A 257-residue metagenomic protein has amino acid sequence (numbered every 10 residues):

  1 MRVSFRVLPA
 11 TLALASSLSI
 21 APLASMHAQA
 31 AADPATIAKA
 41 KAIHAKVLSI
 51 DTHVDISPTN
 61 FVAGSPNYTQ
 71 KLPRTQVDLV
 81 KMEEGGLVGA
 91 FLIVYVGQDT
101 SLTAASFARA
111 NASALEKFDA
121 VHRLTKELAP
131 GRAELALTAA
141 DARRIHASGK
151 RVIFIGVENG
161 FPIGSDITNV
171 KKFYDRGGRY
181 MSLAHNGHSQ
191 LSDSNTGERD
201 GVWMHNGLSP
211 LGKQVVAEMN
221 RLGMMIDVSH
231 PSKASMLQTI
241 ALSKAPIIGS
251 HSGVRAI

Functional and structural regions predicted by a protein language model:
M1-F5: N-terminal secretory signal peptides that target proteins for export/translocation
P9-P22: Bacterial N-terminal signal peptides
S25-H205, R255-I257: N-terminal hydrophobic targeting/anchoring segments and the immediately downstream early-domain regions of hydrolases
S165-D175, R179, G197-I248: Histidine/acidic residue-rich metal-binding segments in metalloenzymes
A184, S229, S250-S252: Generic beta-strand/beta-sheet core signal
K233-A234, V254-A256: Short, catalytically relevant binding-site loops at active-site mouths
